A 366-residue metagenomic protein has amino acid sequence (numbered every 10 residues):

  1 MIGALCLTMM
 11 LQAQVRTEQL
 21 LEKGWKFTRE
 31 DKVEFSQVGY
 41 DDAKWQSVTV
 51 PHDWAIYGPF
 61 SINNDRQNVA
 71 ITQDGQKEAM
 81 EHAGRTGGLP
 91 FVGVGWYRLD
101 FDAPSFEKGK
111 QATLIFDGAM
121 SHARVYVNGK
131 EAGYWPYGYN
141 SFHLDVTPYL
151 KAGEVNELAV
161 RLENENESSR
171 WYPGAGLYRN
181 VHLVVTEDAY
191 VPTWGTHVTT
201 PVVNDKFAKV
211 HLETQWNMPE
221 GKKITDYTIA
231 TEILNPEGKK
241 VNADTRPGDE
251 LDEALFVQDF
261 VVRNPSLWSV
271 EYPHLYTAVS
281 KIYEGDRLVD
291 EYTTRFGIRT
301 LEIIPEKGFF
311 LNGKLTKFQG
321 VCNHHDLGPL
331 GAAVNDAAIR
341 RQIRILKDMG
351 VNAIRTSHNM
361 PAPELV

Functional and structural regions predicted by a protein language model:
M1-R16: Bacterial Sec-dependent N-terminal signal peptides
Q12-E78, E157-E163, L183, P236-G238: Accessory carbohydrate-binding/adhesion or oligomerization-edge regions at the termini of glycan-active proteins
T17-L21, T28-D31, G87-H197, P236 (+1 more regions): Accessory beta-strand-rich segments of carbohydrate-active enzymes
L89-G95, K108-K110, E271-H274, I303 (+1 more regions): Aromatic- and glycine-enriched glycan-recognition loops and surfaces that form the carbohydrate-binding subsites
D102, I115, H211-P219: Short edge beta-strand/loop segments characteristic of extracellular beta-sandwich folds
K151-G153, Q215-I304: Extended acidic/polar, glycine-enriched regions that form or flank non-catalytic beta-rich accessory modules
T200-A208: Short, solvent-exposed loop/linker segments at the N-terminal edge of repeated beta-sheet extracellular domains
V279-D348, V366: N-terminal carbohydrate-binding accessory modules
